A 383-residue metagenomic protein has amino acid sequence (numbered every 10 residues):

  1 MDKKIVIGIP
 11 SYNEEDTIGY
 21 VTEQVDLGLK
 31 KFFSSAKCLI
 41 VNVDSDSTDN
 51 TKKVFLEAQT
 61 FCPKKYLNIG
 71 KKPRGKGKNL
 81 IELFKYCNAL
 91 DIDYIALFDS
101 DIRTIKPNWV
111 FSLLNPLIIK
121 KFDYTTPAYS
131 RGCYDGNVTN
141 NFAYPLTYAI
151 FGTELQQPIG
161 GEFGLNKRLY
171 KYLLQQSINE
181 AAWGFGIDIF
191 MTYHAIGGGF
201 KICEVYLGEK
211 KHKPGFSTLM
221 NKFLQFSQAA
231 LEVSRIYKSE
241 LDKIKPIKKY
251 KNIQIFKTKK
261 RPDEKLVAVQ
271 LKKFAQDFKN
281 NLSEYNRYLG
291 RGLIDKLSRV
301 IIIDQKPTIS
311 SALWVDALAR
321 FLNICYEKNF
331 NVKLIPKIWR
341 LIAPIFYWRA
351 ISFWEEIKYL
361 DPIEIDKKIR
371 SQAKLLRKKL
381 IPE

Functional and structural regions predicted by a protein language model:
I9, S34-S47, I69: Short beta-strand/loop segment that forms part of the nucleotide-sugar
E14-K31: Short, well-formed alpha-helical segments that are part of the catalytic scaffolds of diverse glycosyltransferases
V41, K52-K78, E82, Y86-A89: Conserved donor nucleotide-binding strand/loop of the catalytic core
D44-K52, I102: A conserved acidic beta->alpha catalytic loop
I92-R103: Short beta-strand-to-loop acidic/aromatic patch adjacent to the donor-nucleotide binding site
K106-A128: Conserved donor-nucleotide/metal-binding helix-loop-beta segment in metal-dependent transferases, i.e., the alpha-helix
G136-E232: Conserved catalytic loops of nucleotide-sugar-dependent glycosyltransferases that act on lipid-linked
Q228-E383: Terminal low-complexity segments of carbohydrate-biosynthetic enzymes
